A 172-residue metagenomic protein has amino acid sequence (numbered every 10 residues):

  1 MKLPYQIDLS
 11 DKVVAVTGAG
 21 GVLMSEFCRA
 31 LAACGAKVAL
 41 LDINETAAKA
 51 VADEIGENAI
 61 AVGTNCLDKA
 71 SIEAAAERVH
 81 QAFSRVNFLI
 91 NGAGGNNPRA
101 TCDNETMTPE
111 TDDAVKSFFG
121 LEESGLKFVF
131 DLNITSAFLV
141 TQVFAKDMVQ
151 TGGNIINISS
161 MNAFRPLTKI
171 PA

Functional and structural regions predicted by a protein language model:
L3-V38: Canonical Rossmann dinucleotide-binding motif of NAD(H)/NADP(H)-dependent dehydrogenases/reductases, specifically
C34-A50: Conserved glycine-rich Rossmann-like NAD(P)H-binding loop of the short-chain dehydrogenase/reductase
A52, G56, I60-G63, K69-S84: Conserved amphipathic alpha-helix within the SDR
G92-A114: Conserved NAD(P)H cofactor-binding loop of Rossmann-fold oxidoreductase domains
T108-F138, I156: Catalytic Tyr-X3-Lys loop
T141-Q142: A short, exposed helix-loop element centered on a Lys and neighboring polar residues
S160: Residue(s) in the substrate-gating loop at a strand-loop-helix junction that position the organic substrate next
P166-A172: Active-site loop-to-helix junction immediately N-terminal to the catalytic Tyr of the SDR YXXXK motif in Rossmann-fold
